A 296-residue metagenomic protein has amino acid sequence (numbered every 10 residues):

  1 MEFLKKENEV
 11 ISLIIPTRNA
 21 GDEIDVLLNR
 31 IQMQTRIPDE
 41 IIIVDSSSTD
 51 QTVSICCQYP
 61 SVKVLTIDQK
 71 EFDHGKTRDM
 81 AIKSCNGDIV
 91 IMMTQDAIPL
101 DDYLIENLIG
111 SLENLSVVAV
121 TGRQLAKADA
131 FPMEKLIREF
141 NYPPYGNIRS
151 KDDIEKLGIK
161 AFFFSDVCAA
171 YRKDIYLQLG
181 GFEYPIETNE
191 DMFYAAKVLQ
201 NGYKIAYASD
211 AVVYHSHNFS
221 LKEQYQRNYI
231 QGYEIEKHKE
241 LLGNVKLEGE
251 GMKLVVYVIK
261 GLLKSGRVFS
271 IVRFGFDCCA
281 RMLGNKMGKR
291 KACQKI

Functional and structural regions predicted by a protein language model:
M1-R30: N-proximal low-complexity "stem/linker" segments adjacent to membrane-targeting elements
N29-P38: Short, acidic, metal-binding catalytic loop of nucleotide-sugar glycosyltransferases
D45-V53, I98: A conserved acidic beta->alpha catalytic loop
D68-C85: Glycine-rich, basic loop-to-helix element that forms the pyrophosphate-binding segment of sugar-nucleotide handling
V90: Short aromatic/hydrophobic "clamp" motif used to bind/position activated sugar donors
D102-E134: Conserved donor NDP-sugar-binding/catalytic core segment of glycosyltransferases
K151-Y171, E187: A recurrent flexible, glycine/aromatic-enriched loop bordering the glycosyltransferase active site that acts as
R227-I296: Non-catalytic, C-terminal membrane-associated alpha-helical segments of glycosyltransferases
